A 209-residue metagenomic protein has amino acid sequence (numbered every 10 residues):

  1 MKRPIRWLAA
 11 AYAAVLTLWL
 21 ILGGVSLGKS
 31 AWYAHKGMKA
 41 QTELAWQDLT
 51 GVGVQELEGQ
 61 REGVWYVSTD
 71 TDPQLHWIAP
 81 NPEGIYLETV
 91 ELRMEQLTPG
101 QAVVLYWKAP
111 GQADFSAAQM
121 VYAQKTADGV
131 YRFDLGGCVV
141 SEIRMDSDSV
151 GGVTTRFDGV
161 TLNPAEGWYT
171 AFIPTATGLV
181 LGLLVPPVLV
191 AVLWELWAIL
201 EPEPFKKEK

Functional and structural regions predicted by a protein language model:
K2-G84, R156-G178: Glycan-recognition and processing domains
G53-R132: Extracellular ligand-binding interfaces
T89, V140-E142: Short, conserved beta-strand segments of beta-strand-rich sandwich/propeller modules, principally
Q96-G100, C138, V150: Short proline/glycine-enriched turn/loop motifs at strand-loop junctions of beta-rich domains
Y131-V139: Short, hydrophobic beta-strand segments
R144-G152: Short beta-strand-plus-loop segments that form exposed binding edges in beta-rich domains
I173-V192: Membrane-embedded alpha-helical segments of integral membrane proteins
P186-K209: Juxtamembrane interface at the cytosolic side of transmembrane helices
